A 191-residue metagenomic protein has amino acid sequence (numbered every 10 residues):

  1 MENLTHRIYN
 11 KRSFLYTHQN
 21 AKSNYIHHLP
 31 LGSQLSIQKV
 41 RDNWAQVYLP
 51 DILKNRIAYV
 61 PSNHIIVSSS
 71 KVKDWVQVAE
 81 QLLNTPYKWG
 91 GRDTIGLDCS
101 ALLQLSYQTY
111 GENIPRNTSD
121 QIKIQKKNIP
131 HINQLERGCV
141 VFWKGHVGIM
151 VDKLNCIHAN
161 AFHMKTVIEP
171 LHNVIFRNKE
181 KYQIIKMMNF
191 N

Functional and structural regions predicted by a protein language model:
M1-H6, S13, A21, D120 (+2 more regions): Aromatic- and glycine-rich peptidoglycan recognition patches
M1-R7, K11-F14, N20, H27 (+2 more regions): Boundary regions of SH3-family modules and the immediately adjacent low-complexity/disordered segments in eukaryotic
N24-P30, E136, V151: Residue-level recognition of short, solvent-exposed, well-ordered loop/turn junctions that link secondary-structure
S33, G138-C139: Structural motif
K39, K144-G145, N160: Conserved "cap/hinge" positions at secondary-structure junctions
V40-N43, K153-N155: Short, conserved beta-turn/loop elements at beta-strand boundaries and strand-helix junctions
Y87-L135: Catalytic cysteine-centered active-site loop
V140, G145-N155: Catalytic nucleophile-His microenvironment captured as a short glycine-rich beta-strand/loop that brackets
